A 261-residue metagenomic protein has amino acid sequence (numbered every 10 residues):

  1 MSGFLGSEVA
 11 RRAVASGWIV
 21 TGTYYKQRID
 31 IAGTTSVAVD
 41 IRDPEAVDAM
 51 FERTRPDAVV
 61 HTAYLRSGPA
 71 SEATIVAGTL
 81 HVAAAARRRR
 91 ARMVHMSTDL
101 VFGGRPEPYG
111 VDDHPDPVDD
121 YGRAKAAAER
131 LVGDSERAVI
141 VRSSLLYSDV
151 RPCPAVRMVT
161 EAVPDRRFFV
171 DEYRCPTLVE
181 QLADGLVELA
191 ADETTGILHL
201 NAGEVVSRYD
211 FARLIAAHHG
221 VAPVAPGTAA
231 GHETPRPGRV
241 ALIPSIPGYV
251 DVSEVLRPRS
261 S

Functional and structural regions predicted by a protein language model:
M1-W18: N-terminal Rossmann NAD(P)H-binding glycine-rich loop of SDR-like oxidoreductase domains
G22-D30, D40-I41: N-terminal Rossmann-fold cofactor-binding loop
T23, T62, M93-D99, G103 (+1 more regions): SDR active-site strand-loop-helix element
A38-G78, R87: NAD(P)H-binding glycine-rich loop region in Rossmannoid oxidoreductase-like domains and their noncatalytic homologs
A73, A77, V101-V141, L145-S148: Catalytic helix-loop patch of NAD(P)-dependent Rossmann-fold dehydrogenases
L131-R174, Q181: NAD(P)-dependent short-chain dehydrogenase/reductase
A183-G185, D192-H232: Mid/C-terminal beta-alpha module of Rossmann-like enzyme folds, strongest in SDR-family dehydrogenases/epimerases
V205-R213, P226-S261: Conserved C-terminal active-site "lid" loop/helix of NAD(P)H-dependent oxidoreductases that clamps the redox cofactor
